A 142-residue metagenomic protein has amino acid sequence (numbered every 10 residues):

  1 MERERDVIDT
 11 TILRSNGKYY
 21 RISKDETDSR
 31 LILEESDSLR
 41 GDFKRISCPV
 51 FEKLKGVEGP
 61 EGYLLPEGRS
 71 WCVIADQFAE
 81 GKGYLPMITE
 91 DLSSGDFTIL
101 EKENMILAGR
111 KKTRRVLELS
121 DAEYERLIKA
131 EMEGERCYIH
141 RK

Functional and structural regions predicted by a protein language model:
M1-K142: Carbohydrate-active catalytic/glycan-binding domains of CAZyme proteins, especially the secreted or lumenal ectodomains
